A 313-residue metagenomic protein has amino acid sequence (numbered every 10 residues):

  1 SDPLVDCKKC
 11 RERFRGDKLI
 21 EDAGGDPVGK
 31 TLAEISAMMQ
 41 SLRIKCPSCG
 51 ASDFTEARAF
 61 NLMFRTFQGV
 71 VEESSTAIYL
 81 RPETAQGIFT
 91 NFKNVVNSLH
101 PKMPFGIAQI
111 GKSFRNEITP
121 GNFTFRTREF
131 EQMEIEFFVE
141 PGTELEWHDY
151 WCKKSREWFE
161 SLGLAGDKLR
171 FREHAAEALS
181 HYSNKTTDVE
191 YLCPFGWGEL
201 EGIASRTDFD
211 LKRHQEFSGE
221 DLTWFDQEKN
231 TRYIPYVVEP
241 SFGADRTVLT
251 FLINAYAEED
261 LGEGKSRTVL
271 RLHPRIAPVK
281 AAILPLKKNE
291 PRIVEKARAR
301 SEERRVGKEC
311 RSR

Functional and structural regions predicted by a protein language model:
S1-R313: NTP/phosphate- and nucleic-acid-binding module
